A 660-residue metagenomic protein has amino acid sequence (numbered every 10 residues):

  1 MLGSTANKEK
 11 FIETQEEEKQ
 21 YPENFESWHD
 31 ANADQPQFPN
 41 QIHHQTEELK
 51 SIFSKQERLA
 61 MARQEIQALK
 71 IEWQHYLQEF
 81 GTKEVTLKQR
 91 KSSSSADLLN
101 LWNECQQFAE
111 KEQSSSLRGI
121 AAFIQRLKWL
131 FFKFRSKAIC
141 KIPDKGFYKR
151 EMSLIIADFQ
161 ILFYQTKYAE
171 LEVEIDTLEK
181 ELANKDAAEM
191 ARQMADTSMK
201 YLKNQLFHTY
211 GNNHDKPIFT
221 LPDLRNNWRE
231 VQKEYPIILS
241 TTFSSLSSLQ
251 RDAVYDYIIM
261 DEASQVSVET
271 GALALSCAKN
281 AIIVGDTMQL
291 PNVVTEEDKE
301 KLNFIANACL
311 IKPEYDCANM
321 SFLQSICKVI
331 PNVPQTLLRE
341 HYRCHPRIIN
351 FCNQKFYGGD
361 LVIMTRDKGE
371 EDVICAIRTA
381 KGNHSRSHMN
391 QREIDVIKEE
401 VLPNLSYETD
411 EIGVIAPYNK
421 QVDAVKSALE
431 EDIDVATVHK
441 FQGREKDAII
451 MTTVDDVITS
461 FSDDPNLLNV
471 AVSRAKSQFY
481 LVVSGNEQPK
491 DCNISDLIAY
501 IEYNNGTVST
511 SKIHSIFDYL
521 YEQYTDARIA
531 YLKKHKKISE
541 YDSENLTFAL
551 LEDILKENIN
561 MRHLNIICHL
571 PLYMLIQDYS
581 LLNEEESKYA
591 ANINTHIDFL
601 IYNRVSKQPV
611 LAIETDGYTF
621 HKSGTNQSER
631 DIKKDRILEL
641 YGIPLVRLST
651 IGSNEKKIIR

Functional and structural regions predicted by a protein language model:
M1, Q20, A121-C140, D144 (+1 more regions): ASCE P-loop NTPase helicase motor core
M1-Q160: Long, amphipathic, heptad-repeat alpha-helical coiled-coil stalk/linker regions
M61, K70, Q106-V254: Conserved helicase NTPase catalytic core signature
N226-Y235, V435-D456: Conserved motor-coupling elements within RecA-like helicase/translocase cores
A253-I259, R444-D455, V470, Q478-L481: A short beta-strand element within the Helicase C-terminal
E297-T336, I458-N558: Helicase C-terminal subdomain and adjacent C-terminal extension
G358-A428: Conserved helicase/translocase motor-coupling segment
K512-R660: Nucleic-acid endo/exonuclease domains
